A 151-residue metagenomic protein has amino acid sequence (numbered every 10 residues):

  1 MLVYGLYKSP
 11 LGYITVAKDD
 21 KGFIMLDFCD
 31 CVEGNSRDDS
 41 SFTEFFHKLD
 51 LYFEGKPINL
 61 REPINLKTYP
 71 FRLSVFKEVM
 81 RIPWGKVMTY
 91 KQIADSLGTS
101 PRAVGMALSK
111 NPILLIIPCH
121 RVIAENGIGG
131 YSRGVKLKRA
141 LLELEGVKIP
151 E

Functional and structural regions predicted by a protein language model:
M1-T99, L144, K148-E151: Basic nucleic-acid-binding alpha-helical/helix-turn surface characteristic of O6-alkylguanine DNA
G34-N35, E125-G127: A short acidic, helix-capping loop that chelates divalent metal ions and anchors anionic groups
V79, C119-H120, L141: Structural signal for hydrophobic
S109: Residue-level detection of the helix-turn-helix DNA-binding "recognition helix"
P112: Acidic, glycine-rich catalytic loops of TOPRIM or P-loop NTPase phosphate-binding modules used across DNA replication
L115-A124: Short Lys/Arg-enriched helix C-cap and helix-to-coil transition segments that create basic nucleic-acid-contact patches
N126-E151: …primarily DNA-binding HTH/wHTH and HhH modules…
